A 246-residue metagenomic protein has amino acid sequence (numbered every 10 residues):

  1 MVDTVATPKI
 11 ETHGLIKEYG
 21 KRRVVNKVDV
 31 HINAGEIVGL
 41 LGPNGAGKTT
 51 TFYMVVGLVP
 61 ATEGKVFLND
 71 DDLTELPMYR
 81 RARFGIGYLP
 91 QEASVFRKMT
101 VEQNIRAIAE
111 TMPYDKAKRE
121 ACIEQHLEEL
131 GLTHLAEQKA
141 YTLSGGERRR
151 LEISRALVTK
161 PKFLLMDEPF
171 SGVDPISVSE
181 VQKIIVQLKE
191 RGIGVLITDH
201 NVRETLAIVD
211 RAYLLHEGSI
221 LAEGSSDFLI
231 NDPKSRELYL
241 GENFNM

Functional and structural regions predicted by a protein language model:
L41-P43: The feature captures the beta-strand-to-loop junction immediately N-terminal to the Walker
D72-E92, K116-E120, L229-P233: ABC ATPase NBD coupling module
R106, A117-L135, K183-V186: Conserved ABC ATPase "signature" region
K139-L143, E147: Conserved ABC ATPase signature
K160: Conserved catalytic motifs of ABC-family nucleotide-binding domains
L164-E168: Catalytic Walker B motif of ABC-type/P-loop ATPase nucleotide-binding domains
